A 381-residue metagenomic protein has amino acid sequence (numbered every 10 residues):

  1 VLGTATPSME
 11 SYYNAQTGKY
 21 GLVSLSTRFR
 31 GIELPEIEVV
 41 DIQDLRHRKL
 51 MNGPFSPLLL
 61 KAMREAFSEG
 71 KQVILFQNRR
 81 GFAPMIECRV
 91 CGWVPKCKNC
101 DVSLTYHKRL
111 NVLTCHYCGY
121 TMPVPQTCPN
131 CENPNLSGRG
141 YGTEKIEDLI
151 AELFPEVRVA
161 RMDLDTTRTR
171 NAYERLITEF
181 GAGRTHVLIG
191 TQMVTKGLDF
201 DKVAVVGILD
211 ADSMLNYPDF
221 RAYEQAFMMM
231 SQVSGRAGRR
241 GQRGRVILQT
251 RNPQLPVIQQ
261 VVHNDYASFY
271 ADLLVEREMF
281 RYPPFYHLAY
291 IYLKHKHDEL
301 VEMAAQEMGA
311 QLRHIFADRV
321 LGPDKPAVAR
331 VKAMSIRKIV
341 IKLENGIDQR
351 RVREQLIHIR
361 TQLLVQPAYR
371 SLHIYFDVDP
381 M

Functional and structural regions predicted by a protein language model:
V1-E302, A310, H314, A327 (+3 more regions): Inter-lobe coupling/hinge segments of SF2-like helicase ATPases
A304-A310, R350-Q362: Short amphipathic alpha-helices in soluble, non-transmembrane regions that often serve as interface/regulatory elements
I315-P326, A368-D377: Short beta-strand elements
A317, K332-S335, I347: Nucleotide-binding motor/catalytic cores of P-loop/tubulin-like NTPases across gene-expression machines
A327-R330, L364-V365: Short proline/glycine-enriched turn/loop segments at secondary-structure junctions
R330-K342, D377-M381: Short, low-order "capping/linker" segments at domain edges
